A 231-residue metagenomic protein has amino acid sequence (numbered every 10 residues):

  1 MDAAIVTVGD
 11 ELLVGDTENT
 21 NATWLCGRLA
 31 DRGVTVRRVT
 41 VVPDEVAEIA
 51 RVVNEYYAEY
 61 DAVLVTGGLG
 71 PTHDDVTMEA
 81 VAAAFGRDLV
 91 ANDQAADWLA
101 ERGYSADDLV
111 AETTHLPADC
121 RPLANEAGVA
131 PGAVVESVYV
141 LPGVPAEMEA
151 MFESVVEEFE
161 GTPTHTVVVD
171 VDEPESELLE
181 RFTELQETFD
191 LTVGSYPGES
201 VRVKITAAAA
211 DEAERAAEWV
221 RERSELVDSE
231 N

Functional and structural regions predicted by a protein language model:
M1-D44: Glycine-rich phosphate/diphosphate-binding loop of Rossmann-like nucleotide-binding domains
V8-D10, V65-H73, A208: Glycine-rich beta-strand-to-loop/alpha-helix junction loops that act as flexible
E11, T17, L69-T72, A130 (+1 more regions): Gly/Ser/Thr-rich beta-alpha loop segments that engage phosphate groups in nucleotides
V14-T17, E48, H73, E177 (+1 more regions): Secondary-structure boundary/capping motif
V34-V41, E48-R51, A58, V63-V65 (+1 more regions): Proline/glycine-rich low-complexity loops and linkers
E136-R223: An accessory alpha-helical subdomain
R223-N231: Conserved short beta-strand edge segments in small beta-sheet-based binding/regulatory domains
